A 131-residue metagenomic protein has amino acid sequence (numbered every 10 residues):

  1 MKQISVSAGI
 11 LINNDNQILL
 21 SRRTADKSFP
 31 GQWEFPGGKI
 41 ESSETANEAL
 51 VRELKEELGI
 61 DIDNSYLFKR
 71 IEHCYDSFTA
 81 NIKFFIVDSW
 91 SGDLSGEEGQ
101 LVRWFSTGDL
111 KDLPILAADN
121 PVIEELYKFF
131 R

Functional and structural regions predicted by a protein language model:
M1-I18, K39, R70: Conserved N-terminal beta-strand and adjoining loop/helix that marks the start of the Nudix/MutT-like hydrolase domain
M1-K2, Y127-R131: Generic C-terminal helix-cap and adjacent flexible tail
I4, N13, I71-D93, R103: Active-site-adjacent beta-strand/loop module that shapes the phosphate/pyrophosphate-binding cleft
Q17-E56: Conserved Nudix-box catalytic region and its N-terminal flanking loop in Nudix hydrolases and closely related
I60-R70, F85: A short coil-to-beta-strand element that immediately follows conserved catalytic motifs
I86-D88, S95-L126: NUDIX/MutT-family hydrolases
